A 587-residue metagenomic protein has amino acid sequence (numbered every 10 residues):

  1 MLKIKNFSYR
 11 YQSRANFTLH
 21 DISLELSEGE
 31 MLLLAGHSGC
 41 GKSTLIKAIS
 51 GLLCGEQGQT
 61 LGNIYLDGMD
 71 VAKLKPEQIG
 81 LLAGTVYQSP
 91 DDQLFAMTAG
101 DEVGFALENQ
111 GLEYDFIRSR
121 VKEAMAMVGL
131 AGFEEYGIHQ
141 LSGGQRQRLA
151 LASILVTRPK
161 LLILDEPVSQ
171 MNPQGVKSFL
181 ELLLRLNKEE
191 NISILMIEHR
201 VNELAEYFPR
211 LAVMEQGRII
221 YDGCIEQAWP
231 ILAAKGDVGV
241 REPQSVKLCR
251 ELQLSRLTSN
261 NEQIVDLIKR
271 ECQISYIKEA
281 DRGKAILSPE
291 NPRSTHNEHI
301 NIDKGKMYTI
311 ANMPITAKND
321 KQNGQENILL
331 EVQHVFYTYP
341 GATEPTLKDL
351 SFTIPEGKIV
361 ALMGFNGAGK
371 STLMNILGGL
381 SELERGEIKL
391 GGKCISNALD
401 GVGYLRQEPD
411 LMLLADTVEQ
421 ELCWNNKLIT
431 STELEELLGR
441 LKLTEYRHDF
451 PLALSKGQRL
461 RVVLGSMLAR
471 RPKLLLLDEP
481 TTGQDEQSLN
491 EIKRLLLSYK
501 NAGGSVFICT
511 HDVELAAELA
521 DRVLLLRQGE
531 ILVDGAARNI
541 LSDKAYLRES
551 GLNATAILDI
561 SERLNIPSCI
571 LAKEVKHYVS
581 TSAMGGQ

Functional and structural regions predicted by a protein language model:
S50, G378: Helix-to-loop junction immediately C-terminal to a conserved catalytic motif
G58-M69, G386-A398: Conserved ABC transporter NBD signature motif
D115-F133, S431-Y446: Conserved ABC ATPase "signature" region
G137-L141, Q145, F450-L454: Conserved ABC ATPase signature
L162-D165, L475-D478: Catalytic Walker B motif of ABC-type/P-loop ATPase nucleotide-binding domains
E198-H199, T510-H511: H-loop/switch region of ABC-family ATPase nucleotide-binding domains
G217, Q528-G529: Conserved ABC ATPase "signature" C-loop
